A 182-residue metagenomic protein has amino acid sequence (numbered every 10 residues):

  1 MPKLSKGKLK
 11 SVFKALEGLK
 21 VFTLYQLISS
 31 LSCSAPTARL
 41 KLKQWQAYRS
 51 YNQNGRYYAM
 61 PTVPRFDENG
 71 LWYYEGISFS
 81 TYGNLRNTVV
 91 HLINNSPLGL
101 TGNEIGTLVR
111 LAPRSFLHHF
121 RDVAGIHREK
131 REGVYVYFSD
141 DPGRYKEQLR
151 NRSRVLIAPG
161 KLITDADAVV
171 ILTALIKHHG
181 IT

Functional and structural regions predicted by a protein language model:
M1-G99, R110, H118, D122-T182: Long, charge-rich, low-complexity intrinsically disordered regions
I105: Conserved donor NDP-sugar-binding/catalytic core segment of glycosyltransferases
S115: N-terminal glycine-rich phosphate/adenylate-binding segment common to multiple enzyme folds
